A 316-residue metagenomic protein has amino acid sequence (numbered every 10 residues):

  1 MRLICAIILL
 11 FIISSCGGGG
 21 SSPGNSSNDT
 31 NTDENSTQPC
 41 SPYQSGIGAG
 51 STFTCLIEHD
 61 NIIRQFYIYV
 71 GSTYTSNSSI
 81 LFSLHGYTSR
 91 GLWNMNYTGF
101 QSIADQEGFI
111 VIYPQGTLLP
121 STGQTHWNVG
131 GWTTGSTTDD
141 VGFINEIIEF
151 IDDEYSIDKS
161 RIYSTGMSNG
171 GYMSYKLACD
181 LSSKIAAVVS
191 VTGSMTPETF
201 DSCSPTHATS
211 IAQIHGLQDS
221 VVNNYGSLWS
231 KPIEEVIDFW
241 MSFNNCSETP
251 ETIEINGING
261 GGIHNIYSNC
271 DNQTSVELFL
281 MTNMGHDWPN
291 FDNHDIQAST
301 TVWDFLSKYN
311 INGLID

Functional and structural regions predicted by a protein language model:
M1-L9: Sec-dependent signal peptide recognition, specifically the positively charged N-region followed immediately by
C16-I80, L92, N96, Q106 (+8 more regions): A domain-start/cap signature at the N-terminus of enzymes
L56-Y163, Y172-K176, D180, S202 (+1 more regions): Serine-hydrolase catalytic machinery in alpha/beta-hydrolase-like enzymes
F82-L84, V191, M281: Alpha/beta-hydrolase
Q213-H215: Short beta-strand/loop motif that positions the catalytic acidic residue of the alpha/beta-hydrolase fold
Q218-V222, H286-W288: Acidic catalytic loop of the alpha/beta-hydrolase fold
S220-P232: Conserved alpha/beta-hydrolase "acid-adjacent" motif
